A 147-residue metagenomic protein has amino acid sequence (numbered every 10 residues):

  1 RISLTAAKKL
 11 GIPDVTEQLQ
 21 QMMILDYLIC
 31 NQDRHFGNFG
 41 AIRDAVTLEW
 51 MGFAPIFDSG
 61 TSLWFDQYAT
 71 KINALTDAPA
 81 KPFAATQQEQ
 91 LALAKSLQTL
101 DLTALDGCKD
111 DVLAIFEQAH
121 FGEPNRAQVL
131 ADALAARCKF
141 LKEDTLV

Functional and structural regions predicted by a protein language model:
R1-N31, F36, G40-V147: Anionic ligand-binding catalytic core segments
